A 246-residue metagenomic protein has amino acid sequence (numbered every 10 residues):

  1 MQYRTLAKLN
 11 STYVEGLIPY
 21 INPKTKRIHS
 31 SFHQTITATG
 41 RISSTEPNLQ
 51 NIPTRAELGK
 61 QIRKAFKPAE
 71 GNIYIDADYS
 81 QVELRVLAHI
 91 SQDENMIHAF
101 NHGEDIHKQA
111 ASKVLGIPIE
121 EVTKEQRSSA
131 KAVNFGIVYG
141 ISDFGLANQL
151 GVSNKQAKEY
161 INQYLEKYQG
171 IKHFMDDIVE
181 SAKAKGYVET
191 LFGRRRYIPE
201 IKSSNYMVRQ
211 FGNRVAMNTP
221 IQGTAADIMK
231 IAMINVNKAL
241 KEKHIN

Functional and structural regions predicted by a protein language model:
M1-N246: Conserved catalytic core of nucleotide polymerization and phosphodiester-bond processing enzymes
